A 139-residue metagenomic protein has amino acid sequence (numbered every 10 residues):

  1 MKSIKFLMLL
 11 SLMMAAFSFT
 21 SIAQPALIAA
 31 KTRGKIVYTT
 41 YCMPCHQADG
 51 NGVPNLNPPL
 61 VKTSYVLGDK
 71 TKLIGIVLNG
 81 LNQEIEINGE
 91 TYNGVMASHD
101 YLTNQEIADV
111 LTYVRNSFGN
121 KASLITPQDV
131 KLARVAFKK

Functional and structural regions predicted by a protein language model:
M1-L9: Bacterial N-terminal signal peptides that target proteins for export
M8-S18: Bacterial N-terminal signal peptides
T20-V37, A133: Electrostatic cytochrome c docking/interface patches
G34, Y38, C42-A48, M96 (+1 more regions): The canonical Cys-X-X-Cys-His
G50-G52: Alpha/beta-hydrolase active-site loop signature
P54-V61, N82-F137: Axial heme c-ligation environment in periplasmic c-type cytochrome domains
S64-K70: Conserved helix-turn-beta segment immediately C-terminal to the redox Cys motif in thioredoxin-like folds
